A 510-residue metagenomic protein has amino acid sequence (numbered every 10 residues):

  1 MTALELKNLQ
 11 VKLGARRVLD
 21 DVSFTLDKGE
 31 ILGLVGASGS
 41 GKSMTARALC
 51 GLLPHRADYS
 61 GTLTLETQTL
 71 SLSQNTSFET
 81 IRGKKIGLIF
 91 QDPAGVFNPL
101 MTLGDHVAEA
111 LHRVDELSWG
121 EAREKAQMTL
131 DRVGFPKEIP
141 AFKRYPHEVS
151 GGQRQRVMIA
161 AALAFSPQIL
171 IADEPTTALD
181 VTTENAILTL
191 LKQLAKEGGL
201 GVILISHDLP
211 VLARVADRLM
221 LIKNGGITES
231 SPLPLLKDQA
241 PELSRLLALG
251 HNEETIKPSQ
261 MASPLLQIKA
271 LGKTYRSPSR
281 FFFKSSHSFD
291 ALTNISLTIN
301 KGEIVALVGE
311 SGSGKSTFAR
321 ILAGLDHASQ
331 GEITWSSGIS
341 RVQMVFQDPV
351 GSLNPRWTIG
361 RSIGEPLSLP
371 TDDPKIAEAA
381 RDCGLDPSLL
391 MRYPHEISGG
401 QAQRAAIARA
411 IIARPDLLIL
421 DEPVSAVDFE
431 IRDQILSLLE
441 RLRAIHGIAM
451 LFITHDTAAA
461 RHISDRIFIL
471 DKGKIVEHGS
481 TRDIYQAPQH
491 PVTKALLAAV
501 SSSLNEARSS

Functional and structural regions predicted by a protein language model:
V35-G36, V308-E310: The feature captures the beta-strand-to-loop junction immediately N-terminal to the Walker
G83, H147, F165, A413: Conserved signature/switch motifs of ABC ATPase nucleotide-binding domains
V107, I159-A160, I187, I407: Hydrophobic anchor residue at the start of the ABC signature
Y145-V149, Q153, Y393-I397, Q401: Conserved ABC ATPase signature
L212-R214, A460-H462: A short, surface-exposed alpha-helical micro-motif characterized by mixed small hydrophobic and charged/polar residues
E229-S231, H478-G479: ABC ATPase "signature
